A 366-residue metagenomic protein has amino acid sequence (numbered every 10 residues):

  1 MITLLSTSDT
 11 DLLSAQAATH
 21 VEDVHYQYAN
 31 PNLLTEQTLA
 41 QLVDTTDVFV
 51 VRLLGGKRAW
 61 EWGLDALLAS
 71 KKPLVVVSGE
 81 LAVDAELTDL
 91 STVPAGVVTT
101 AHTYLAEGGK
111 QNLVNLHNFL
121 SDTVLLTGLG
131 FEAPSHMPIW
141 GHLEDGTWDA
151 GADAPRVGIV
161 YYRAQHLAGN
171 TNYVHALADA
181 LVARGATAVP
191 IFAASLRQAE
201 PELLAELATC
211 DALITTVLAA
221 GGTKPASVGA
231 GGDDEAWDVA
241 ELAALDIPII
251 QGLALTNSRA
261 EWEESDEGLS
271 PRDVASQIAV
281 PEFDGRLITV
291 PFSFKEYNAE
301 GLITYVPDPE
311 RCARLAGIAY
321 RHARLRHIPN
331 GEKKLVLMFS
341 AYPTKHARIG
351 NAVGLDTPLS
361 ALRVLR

Functional and structural regions predicted by a protein language model:
M1-R366: An N-terminal assembly and electron-transfer interface module characteristic of large anaerobic redox and radical
